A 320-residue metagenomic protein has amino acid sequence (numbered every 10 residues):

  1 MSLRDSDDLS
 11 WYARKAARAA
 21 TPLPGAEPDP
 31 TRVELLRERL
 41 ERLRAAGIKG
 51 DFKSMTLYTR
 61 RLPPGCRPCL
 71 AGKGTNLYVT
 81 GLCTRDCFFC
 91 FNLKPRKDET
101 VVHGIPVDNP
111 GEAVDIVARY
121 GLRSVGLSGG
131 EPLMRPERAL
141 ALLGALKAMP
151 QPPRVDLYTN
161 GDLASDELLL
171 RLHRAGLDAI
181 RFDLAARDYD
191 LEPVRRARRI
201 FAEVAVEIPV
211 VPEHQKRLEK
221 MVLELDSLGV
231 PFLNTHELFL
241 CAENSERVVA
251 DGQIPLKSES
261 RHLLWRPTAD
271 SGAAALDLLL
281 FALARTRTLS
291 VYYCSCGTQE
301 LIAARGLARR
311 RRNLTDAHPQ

Functional and structural regions predicted by a protein language model:
S2-R39, T56, E259-Q320: C-terminal accessory extensions appended to soluble enzyme cores
S6-L77, L93-V102: N-terminal [4Fe-4S]-dependent radical SAM core
G81-K94: Local cysteine-cluster metal-coordination motifs and their immediate loop/turn environment, predominantly Fe-S cluster
F91, L140-Q151, H173, V194-R199 (+1 more regions): Surface-exposed amphipathic alpha-helices with a cationic face
K94-V107, Y120-R135, M149-A164, L168 (+4 more regions): Core AdoMet radical
N109-V114, A164-L170, Q215-V222: Short, acidic/polar
A113-V114, A139-L143, L169, V194 (+3 more regions): Generic structural signal for well-ordered alpha-helices, preferentially at hydrophobic/aromatic core positions
P193-I302, D316-P319: Conserved C-terminal portion of the radical SAM core fold that forms the substrate/S-adenosylmethionine-binding
